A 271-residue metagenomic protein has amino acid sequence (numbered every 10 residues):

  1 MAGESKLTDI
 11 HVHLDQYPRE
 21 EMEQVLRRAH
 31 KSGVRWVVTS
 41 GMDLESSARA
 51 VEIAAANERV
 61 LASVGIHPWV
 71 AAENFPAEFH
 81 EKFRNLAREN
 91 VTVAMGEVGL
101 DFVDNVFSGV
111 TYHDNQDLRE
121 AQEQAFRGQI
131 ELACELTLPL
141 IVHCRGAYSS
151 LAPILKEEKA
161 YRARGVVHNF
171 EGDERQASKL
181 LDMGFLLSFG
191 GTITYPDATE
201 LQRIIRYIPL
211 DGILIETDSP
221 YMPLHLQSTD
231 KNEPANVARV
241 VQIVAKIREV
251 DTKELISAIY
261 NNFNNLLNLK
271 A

Functional and structural regions predicted by a protein language model:
M1-A271: Mid-domain alpha/beta scaffold segments of enzyme catalytic cores
